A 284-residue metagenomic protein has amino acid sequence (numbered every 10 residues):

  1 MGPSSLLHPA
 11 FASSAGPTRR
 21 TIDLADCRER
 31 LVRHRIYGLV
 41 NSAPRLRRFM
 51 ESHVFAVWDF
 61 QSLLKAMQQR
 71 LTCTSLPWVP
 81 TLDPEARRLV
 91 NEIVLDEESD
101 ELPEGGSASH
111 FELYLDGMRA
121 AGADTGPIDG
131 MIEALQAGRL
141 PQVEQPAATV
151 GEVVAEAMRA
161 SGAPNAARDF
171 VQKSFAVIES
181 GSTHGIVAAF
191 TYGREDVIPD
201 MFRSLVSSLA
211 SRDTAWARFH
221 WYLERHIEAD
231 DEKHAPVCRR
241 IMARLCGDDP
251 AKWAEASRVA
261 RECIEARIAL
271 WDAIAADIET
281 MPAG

Functional and structural regions predicted by a protein language model:
G2-G284: Non-heme di-metal
